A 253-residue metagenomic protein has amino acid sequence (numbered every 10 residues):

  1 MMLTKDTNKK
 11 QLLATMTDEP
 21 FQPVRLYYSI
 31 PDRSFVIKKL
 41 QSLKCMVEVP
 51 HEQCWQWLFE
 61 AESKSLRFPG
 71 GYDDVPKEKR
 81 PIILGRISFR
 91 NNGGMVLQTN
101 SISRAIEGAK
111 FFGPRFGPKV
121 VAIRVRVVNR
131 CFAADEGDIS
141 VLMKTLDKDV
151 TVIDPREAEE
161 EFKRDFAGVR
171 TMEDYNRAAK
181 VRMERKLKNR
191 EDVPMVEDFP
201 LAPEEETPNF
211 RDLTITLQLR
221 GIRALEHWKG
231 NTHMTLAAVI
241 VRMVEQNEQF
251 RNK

Functional and structural regions predicted by a protein language model:
M1-M2, K253: Initiator methionine at the very start of the polypeptide chain
M2-L84, E136-R164: Short Lys/Arg-enriched alpha/beta "domain-start" segment
V24-S29, F89-N100: Short cationic amphipathic helices and targeting signals
R33-K38, V96-K110: Short, surface-exposed beta-strand/loop "edge" segments at domain boundaries and coil↔beta transitions
C45-G70, K77, F89-R90, Q98 (+2 more regions): Nucleic-acid-binding small beta-barrel platforms of the OB/S1 family and closely associated recruitment extensions
K79-N91, R104-F111, G117-A122, R126-R130 (+1 more regions): A eukaryote-biased signal for long
